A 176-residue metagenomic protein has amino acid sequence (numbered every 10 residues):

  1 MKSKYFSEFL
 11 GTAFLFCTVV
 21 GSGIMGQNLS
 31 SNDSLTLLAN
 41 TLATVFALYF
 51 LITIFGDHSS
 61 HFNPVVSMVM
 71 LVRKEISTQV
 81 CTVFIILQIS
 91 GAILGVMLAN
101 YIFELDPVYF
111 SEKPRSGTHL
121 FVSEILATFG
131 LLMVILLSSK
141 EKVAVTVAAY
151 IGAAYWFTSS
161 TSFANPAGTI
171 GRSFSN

Functional and structural regions predicted by a protein language model:
M1-N176: Membrane-interface helix-loop junctions and terminal tails of multi-pass membrane proteins
